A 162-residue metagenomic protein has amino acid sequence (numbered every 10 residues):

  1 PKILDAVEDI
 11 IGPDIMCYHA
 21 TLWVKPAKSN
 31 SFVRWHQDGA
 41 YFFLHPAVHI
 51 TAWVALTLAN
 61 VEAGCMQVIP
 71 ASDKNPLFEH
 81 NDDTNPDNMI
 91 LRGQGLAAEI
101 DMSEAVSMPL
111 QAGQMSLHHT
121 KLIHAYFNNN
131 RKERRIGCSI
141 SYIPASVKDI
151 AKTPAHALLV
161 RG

Functional and structural regions predicted by a protein language model:
P1-T21, F43-A47, L56: Signature of the catalytic double-stranded beta-helix
I3-L4, K28-A40, V48: Short acidic (Asp/Glu) patches
Y18, V48, E62-G64, V106 (+1 more regions): Residues that flank catalytic or metal-binding motifs in active/ligand-binding sites
V24-P26: Short, conserved phosphate-binding/catalytic loop or strand-edge motifs used in phosphoryl-/nucleotidyl-transfer
H36, F43-V61, P109-A112, L117 (+1 more regions): Short, conserved beta-strand element in jelly-roll/cupin
D38-A40, H49, I123-N129: Glycine-rich phosphate/pyrophosphate-binding beta-alpha loops
A59-F127, V147: Double-stranded beta-helix
M115, K121-G162: Non-heme Fe(II)/2-oxoglutarate
